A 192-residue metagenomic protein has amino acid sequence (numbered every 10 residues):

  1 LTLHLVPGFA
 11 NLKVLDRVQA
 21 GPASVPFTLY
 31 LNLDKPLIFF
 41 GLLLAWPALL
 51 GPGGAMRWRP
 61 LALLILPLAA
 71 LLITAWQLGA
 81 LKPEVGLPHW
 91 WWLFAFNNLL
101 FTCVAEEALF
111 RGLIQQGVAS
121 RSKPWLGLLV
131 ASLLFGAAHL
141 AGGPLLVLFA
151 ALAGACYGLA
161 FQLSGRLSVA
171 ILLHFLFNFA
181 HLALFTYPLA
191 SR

Functional and structural regions predicted by a protein language model:
L1-H4: Hydrophobic alpha-helical membrane-insertion segments
G8-T102: Juxtamembrane helix-loop-helix connectors linking adjacent transmembrane helices in multi-pass membrane enzymes
G21-V25, P52-A55, P88-W92, E106-Q116 (+1 more regions): Short juxtamembrane and helix-loop transition motifs at transmembrane-helix boundaries in membrane proteins
A55-W58, G117-W125: Membrane interface segments of multi-pass transport proteins and intramembrane proteases
P67-L72, P124-H139: Small-polar-interrupted transmembrane alpha-helices in polytopic inner-membrane proteins
A75, N98-V104, S132-H139, G158: Alpha-helical transmembrane segments of multi-pass membrane proteins
V104, W125-S132, P144-R192: Functionally important transmembrane alpha-helices
G112-S120, A183-P188: Membrane-interfacial alpha-helical segments at the cytosolic side of multi-pass membrane proteins
